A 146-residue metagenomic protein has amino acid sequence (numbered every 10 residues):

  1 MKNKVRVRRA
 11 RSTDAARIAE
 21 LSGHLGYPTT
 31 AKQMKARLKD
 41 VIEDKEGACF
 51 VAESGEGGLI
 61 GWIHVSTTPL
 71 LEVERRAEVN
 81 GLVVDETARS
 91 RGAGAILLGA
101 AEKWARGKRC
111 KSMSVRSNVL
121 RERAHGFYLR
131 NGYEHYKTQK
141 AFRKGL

Functional and structural regions predicted by a protein language model:
V5-R6: Extreme N-terminal starter segment of soluble prokaryotic enzymes
R9-R75, L98-G99, Y136: Acetyl-CoA-dependent GNAT
A10, L82-V84, S117: Hydrophobic adenine-recognition pocket in adenosine-nucleotide-binding enzymes
R75-E86: Conserved acetyl-CoA binding element of GNAT-fold acetyltransferases
V84, S90-K103, G126, R130: Conserved acetyl-CoA-binding loop-helix of GNAT-fold acetyltransferases
A95, V119-T138: Conserved active-site alpha-helix within GNAT-family acetyltransferase domains
L98, A105-S117: Conserved GNAT acetyl-CoA-binding A-motif
T138-G145: Active-site/acyl-donor-binding loops of N-acyltransferases
